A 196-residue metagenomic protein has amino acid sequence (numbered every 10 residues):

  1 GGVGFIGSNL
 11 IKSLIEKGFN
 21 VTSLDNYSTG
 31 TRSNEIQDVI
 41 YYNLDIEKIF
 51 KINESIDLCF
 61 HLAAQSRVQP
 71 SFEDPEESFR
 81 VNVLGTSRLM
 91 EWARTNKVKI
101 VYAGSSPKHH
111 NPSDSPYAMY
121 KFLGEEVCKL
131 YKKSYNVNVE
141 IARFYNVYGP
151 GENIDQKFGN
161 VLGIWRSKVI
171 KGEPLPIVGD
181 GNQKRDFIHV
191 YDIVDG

Functional and structural regions predicted by a protein language model:
G1-V147, Y191: N-terminal Rossmann-like NAD(P)+-binding domain of SDR-like oxidoreductases, especially those catalyzing
P116-A118, F122, E126-R185, V190-D195: NAD(P)-dependent short-chain dehydrogenase/reductase
